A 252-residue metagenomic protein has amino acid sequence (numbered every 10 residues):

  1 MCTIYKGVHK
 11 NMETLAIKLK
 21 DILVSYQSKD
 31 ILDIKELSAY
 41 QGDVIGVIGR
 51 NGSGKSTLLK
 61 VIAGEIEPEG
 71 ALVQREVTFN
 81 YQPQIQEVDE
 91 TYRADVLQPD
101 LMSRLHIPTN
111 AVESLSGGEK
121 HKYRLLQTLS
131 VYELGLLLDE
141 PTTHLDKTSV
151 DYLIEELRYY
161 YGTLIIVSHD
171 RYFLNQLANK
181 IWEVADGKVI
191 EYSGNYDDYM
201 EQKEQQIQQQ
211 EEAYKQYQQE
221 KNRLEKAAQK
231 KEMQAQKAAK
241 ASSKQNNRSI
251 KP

Functional and structural regions predicted by a protein language model:
C2-K215: ABC ATP-binding cassette signature C-motif
E13, Q208-P252: Flexible nucleotide-interacting loop at or near the entrance of a catalytic core
